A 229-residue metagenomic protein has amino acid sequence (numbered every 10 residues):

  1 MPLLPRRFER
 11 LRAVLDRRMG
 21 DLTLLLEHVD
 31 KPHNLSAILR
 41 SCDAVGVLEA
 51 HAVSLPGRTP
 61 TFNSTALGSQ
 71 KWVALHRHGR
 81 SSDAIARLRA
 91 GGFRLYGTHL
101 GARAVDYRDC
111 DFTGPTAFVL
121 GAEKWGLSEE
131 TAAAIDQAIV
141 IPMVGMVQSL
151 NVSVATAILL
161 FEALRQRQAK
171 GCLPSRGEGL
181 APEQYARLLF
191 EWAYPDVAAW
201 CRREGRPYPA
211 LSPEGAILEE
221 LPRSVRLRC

Functional and structural regions predicted by a protein language model:
M1-C229: Post-transcriptional modification and biogenesis factors for structured RNAs of the translation apparatus
